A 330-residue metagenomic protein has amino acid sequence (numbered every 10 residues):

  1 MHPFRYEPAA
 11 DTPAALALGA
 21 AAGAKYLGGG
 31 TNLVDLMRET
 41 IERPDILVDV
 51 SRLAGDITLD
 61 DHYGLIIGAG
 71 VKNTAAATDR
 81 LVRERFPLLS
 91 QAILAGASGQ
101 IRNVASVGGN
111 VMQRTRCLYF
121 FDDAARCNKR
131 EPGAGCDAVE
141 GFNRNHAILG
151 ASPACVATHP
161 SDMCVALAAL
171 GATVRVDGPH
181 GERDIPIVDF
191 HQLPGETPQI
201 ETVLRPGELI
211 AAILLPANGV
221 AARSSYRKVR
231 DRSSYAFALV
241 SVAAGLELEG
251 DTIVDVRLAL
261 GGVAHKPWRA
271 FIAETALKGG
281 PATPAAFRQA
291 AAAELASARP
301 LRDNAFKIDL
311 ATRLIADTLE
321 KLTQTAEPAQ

Functional and structural regions predicted by a protein language model:
M1-Q330: C-terminal structural segment of proteins
